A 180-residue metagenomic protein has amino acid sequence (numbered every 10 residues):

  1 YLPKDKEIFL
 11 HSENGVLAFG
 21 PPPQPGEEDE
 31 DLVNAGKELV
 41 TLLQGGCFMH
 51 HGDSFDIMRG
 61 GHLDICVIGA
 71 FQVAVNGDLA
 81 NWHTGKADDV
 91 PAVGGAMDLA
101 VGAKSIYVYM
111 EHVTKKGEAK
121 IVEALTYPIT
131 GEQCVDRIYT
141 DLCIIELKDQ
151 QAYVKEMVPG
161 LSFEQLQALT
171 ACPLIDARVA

Functional and structural regions predicted by a protein language model:
Y1-P21: N-terminal low-complexity or amphipathic/hydrophobic leaders
A18-A180: Conserved phosphate- and dinucleotide-binding cores of soluble alpha/beta proteins, encompassing both enzyme active
